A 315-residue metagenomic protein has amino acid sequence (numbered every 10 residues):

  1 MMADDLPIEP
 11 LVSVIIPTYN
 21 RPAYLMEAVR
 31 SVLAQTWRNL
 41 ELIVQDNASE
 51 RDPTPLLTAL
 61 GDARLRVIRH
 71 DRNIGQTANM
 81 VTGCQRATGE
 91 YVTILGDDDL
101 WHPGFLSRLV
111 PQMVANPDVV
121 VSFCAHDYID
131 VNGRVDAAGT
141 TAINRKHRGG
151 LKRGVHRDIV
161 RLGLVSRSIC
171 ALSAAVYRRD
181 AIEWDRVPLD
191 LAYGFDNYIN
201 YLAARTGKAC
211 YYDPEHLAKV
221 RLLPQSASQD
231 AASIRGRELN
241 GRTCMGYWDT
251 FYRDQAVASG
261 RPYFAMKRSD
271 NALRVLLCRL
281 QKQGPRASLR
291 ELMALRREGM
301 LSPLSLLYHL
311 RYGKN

Functional and structural regions predicted by a protein language model:
M1-L33: N-proximal low-complexity "stem/linker" segments adjacent to membrane-targeting elements
R38, D46-P55, R72, G96: A conserved acidic beta->alpha catalytic loop
E50-A59, L100, G104: Acidic helix N-cap motif at the loop->helix transition within catalytic regions of sugar-transfer enzymes
P53, H70-A87, D97-L100: Glycine-rich, basic loop-to-helix element that forms the pyrophosphate-binding segment of sugar-nucleotide handling
V92: Short aromatic/hydrophobic "clamp" motif used to bind/position activated sugar donors
G104-T141: Conserved donor NDP-sugar-binding/catalytic core segment of glycosyltransferases
H147-S233: Conserved nucleotide-sugar donor-binding catalytic segment
A192-F195, R205, H216-P224, Q229-G260 (+1 more regions): Catalytic core of nucleotide-sugar-dependent glycosyltransferases
